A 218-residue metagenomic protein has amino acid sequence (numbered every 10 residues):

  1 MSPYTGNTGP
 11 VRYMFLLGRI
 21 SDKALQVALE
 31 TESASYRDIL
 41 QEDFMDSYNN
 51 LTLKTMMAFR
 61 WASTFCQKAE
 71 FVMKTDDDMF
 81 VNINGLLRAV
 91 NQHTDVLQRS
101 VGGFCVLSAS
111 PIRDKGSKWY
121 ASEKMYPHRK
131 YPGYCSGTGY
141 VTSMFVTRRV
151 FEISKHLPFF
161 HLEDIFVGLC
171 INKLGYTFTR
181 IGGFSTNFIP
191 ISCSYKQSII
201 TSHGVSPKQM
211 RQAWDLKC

Functional and structural regions predicted by a protein language model:
M1-P10: Short, acidic, metal-binding catalytic loop of nucleotide-sugar glycosyltransferases
M1-S2, L25-L29, T55-W61, R88 (+2 more regions): Eukaryotic intrinsically disordered and solvent-exposed regulatory patches
N7, E32-S35, T94-V96, G133-Y134 (+2 more regions): Extracellular/periplasmic catalytic domains that process cell-envelope and extracellular macromolecules
G9-E70: Active-site-proximal specificity loops/subdomain of glycosyltransferases
R12-S21, D77-V81, N187-S194: Acidic helix-start/capping segments at beta-turn-to-alpha-helix junctions
T52, F71, M79-L169, K173-L174 (+2 more regions): Conserved catalytic core of nucleotide-sugar-dependent glycosyltransferases
F178-R180, F184-C218: PAPS-dependent sulfotransferase catalytic core
